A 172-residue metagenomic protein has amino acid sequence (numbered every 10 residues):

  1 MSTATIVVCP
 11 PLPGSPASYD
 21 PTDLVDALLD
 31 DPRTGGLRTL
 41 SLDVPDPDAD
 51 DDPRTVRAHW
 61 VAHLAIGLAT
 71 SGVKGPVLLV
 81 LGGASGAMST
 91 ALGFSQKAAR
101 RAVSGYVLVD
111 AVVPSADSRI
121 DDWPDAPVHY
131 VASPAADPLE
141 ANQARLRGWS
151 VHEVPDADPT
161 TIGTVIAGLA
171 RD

Functional and structural regions predicted by a protein language model:
M1-D48: Short, surface-exposed "cap/lid" segments of acyl-processing enzymes
T3-A4, K74-P76, R101, A126: Short coil/turn segments at beta-strand junctions that form active-site/ligand-binding loops
C9-A17, L42-P45, V80-S85, L108-V112 (+2 more regions): Structural motif
G36-T39, V77, Q96, V128 (+1 more regions): Hydrophobic anchor at the start of a short beta-strand that flanks the dinucleotide cofactor-binding loop
L42, D48-V77: Alpha/beta-hydrolase active-site loop
V77-L78, G83-V107, V112-P114: Conserved hydrolase catalytic core segment
D110-G163: The feature captures the conserved acid-bearing segment of alpha/beta-hydrolase catalytic domains
T164-D172: C-terminal alpha-helix
